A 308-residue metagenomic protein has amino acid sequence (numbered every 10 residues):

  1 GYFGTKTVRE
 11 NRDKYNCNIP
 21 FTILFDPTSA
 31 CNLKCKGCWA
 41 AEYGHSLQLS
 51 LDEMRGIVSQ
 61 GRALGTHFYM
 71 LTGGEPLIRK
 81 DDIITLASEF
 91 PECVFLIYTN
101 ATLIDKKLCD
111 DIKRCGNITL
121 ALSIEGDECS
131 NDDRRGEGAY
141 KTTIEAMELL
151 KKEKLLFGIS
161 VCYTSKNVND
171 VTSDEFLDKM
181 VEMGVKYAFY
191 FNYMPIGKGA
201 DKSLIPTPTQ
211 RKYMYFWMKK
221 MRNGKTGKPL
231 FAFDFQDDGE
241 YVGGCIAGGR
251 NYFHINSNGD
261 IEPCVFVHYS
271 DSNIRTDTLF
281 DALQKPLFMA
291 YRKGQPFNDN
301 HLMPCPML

Functional and structural regions predicted by a protein language model:
G1-L24: N-terminal [4Fe-4S]-dependent radical SAM core
N16-N18, T22-L51: Canonical Radical SAM [4Fe-4S] cluster-binding loop centered on the CxxxCxxC motif and its immediate flanking residues
I23, G249-N251: Short loop/turn microsegments at loop-to-beta-strand junctions
C31, C35-C38, C245, G259 (+2 more regions): Short cysteine clusters
L51-L71, R79-F191: Radical SAM/AdoMet-radical enzyme domain recognition
D132-G248, S257-N258, E262, F266-I274: Radical SAM enzyme [4Fe-4S]-AdoMet core and its adjacent flexible, acidic and glycine-rich loops/tails across
F266-L308: Flexible mid-to-C-terminal extensions adjoining Fe-S/redox cofactors in radical SAM and related proteins
